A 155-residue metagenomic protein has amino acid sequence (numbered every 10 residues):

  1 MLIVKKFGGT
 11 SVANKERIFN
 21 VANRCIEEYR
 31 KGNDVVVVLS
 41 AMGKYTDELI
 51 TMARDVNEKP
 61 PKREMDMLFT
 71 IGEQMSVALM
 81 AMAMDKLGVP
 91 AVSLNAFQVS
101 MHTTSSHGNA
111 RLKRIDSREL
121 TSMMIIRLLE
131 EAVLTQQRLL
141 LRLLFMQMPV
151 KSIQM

Functional and structural regions predicted by a protein language model:
M1-M155: Nucleotide/pyrophosphate-binding catalytic subdomain
